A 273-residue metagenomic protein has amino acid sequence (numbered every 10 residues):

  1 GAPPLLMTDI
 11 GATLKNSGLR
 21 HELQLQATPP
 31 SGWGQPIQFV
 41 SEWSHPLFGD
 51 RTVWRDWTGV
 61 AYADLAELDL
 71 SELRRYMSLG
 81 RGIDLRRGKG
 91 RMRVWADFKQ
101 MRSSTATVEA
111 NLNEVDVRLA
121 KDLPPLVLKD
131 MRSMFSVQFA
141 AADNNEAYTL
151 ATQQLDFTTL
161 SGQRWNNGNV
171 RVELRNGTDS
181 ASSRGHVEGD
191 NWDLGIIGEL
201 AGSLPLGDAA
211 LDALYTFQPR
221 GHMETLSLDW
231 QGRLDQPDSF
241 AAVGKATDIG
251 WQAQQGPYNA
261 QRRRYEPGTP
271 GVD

Functional and structural regions predicted by a protein language model:
A2-R91, M101-S103, V117-D229, A253-D273: Interface amphipathic segments
L65, A110-L112, G189, G244-A246: Transmembrane beta-barrel strands of outer-membrane/channel proteins
P237: Conserved C-terminal portion of the radical SAM core fold that forms the substrate/S-adenosylmethionine-binding
F240-K245, W251-A253: Surface-exposed extracellular loop regions of Gram-negative outer-membrane beta-barrel proteins
